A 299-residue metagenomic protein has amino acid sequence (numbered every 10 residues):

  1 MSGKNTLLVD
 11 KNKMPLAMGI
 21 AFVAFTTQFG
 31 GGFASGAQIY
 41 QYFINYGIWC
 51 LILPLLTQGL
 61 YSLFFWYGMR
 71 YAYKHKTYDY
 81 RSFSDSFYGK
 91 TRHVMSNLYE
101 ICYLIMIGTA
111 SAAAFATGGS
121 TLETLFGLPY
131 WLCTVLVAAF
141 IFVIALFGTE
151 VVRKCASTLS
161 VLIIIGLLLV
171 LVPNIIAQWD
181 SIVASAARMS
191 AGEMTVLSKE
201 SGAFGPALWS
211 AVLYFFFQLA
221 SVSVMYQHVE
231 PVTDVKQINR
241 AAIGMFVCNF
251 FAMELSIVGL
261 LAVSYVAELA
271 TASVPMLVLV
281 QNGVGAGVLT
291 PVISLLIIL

Functional and structural regions predicted by a protein language model:
S2-K4, V9, G36-Q41, F147-T158 (+1 more regions): Hydrophobic, small-residue-rich membrane helices and short re-entrant helix-turn-helix hairpins that build
L7-L16, N45-L51, K74-M106, T124-Y130 (+1 more regions): Transmembrane-helix boundary/entry motifs in multi-pass membrane transporters
N12-M18, Y42-M69, F246-E254: Extracellular loop-to-transmembrane helix junctions
M14-A34, Y103-I107, P173-W179, M189-F250 (+1 more regions): Hydrophobic, membrane-embedded alpha-helices of multi-pass small-molecule transporters
A24-F25, L55-R81, G259, V263-A267: Juxtamembrane transmembrane-helix boundary signature
F25-T27, Y61-R70, D85-A145, P291-L299: Helix-loop-helix module between adjacent transmembrane segments
D85, G192-V196, L260-G287: Membrane-interface interhelical connector segments
G118-S120, P129-L136, I144-A177: Membrane-interface loop-to-helix entry segments
